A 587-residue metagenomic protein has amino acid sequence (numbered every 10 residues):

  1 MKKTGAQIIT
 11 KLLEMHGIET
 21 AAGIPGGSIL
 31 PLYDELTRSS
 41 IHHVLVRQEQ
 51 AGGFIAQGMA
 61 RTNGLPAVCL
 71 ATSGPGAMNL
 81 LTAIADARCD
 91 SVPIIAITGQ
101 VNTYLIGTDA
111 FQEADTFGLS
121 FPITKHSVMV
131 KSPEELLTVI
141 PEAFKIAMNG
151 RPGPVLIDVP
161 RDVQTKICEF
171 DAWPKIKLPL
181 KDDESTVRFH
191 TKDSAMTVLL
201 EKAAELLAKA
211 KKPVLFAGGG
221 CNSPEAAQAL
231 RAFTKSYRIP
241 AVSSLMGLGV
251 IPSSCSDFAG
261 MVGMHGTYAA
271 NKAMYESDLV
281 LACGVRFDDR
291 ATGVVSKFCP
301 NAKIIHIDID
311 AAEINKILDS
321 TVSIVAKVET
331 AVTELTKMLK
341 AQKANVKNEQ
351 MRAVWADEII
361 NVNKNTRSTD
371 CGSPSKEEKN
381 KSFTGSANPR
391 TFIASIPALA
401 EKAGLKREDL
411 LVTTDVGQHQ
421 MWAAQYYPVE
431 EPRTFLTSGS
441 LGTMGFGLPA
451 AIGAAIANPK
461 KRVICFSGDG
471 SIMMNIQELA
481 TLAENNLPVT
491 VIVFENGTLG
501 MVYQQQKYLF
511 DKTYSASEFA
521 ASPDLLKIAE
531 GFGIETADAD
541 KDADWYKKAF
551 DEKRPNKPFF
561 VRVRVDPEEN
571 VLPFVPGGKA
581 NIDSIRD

Functional and structural regions predicted by a protein language model:
M1-Q342, G372, L399, V489-V491: N-terminal alpha/beta PP-like core and its mobile active-site loop of ThDP/TPP-dependent enzymes
I9, I24, L32, E358-P449 (+2 more regions): Active-site diphosphate/adenylate-binding microenvironment
I24-G26, V44-F54, C69-G76, K131-S132 (+6 more regions): Active-site nucleophile and cofactor-binding loops and adjacent substrate-binding regions of central metabolic enzymes
I97, L105, F111-Q112, N315-I317 (+3 more regions): Thiamine diphosphate
N149, E401-K406, A483-P488: Basic phosphate/pyrophosphate-binding loop/patch that engages nucleotide-derived ligands
P152-V155, K343-E358, R407-L410, F560: Flexible, glycine/charged-enriched surface loops at secondary-structure junctions
K175-T197, V346-G385: Long, charged amphipathic helices and adjacent flexible linkers at domain junctions
C283, I307-I309, T414, G468-D469 (+2 more regions): Active-site flanking residues adjacent to catalytic metal/cofactor-binding acidic residues
